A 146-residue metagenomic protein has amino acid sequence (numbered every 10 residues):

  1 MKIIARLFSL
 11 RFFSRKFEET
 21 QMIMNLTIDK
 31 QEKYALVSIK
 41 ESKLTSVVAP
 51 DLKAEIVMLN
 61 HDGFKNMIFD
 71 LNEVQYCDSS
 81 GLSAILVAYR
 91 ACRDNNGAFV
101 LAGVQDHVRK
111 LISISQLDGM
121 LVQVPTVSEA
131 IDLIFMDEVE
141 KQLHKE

Functional and structural regions predicted by a protein language model:
I3-V37: Short beta-strand/loop segment at the start of cytosolic alpha/beta domains
M22-M24, D118-I131: A short, terminal or domain-edge coil/loop segment
D29, A102, V124: General small-molecule cofactor/ligand-binding pocket signal
K33, D106, S128: Residues that form or immediately flank small-molecule/cofactor binding pockets and catalytic motifs
I39-E41: Flexible glycine-/small-residue-rich
K43-L121: Amphipathic alpha-helical interaction surfaces in cytosolic regulatory modules
P125-E146: A charged, well-structured terminal subsegment
